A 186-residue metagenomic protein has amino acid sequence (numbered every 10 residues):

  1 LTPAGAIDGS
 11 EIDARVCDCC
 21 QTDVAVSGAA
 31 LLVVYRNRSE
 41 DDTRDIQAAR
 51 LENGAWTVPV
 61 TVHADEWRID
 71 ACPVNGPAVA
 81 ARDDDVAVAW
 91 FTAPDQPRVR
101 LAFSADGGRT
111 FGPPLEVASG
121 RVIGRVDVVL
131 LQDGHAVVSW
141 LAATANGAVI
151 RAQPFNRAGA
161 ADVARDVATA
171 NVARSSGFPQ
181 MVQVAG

Functional and structural regions predicted by a protein language model:
L1-G186: Extracellular, repeat-based ectodomains that mediate carbohydrate processing or recognition
